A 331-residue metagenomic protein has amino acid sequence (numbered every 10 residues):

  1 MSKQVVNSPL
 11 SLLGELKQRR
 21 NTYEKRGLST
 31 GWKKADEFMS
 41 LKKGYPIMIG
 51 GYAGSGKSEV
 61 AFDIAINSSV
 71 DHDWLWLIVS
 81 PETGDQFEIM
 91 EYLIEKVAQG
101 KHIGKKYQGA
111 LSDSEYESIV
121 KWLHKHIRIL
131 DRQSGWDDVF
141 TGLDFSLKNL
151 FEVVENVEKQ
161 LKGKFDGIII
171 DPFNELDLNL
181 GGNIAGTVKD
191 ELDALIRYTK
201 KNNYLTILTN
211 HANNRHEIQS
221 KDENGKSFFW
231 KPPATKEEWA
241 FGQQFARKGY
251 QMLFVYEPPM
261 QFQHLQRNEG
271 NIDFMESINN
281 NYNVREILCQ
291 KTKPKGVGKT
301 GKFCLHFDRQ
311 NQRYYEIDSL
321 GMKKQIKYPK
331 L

Functional and structural regions predicted by a protein language model:
M1-N21, A53, K105, V120 (+4 more regions): C-terminal regions of RecA-like/P-loop NTPase motor modules
S2-G100, A246: The Walker A/P-loop phosphate-binding site
G14, H72-G182: Conserved inter-motif catalytic segment of the P-loop NTP-binding fold
M48, D166-D171, I207, L253: Structural motif
I78, I169-I170, Y204-H211: Structural recognition of the conserved hydrophobic beta-strand(s) that form the central parallel beta-sheet of P-loop
P81, H211, E257: Cofactor-binding loop segments of dinucleotide-utilizing enzymes, especially the Rossmann-like FAD- and NAD(P)+-binding
G182-I196, L205-T206: A short alpha/beta connector and helix-capping loop motif
